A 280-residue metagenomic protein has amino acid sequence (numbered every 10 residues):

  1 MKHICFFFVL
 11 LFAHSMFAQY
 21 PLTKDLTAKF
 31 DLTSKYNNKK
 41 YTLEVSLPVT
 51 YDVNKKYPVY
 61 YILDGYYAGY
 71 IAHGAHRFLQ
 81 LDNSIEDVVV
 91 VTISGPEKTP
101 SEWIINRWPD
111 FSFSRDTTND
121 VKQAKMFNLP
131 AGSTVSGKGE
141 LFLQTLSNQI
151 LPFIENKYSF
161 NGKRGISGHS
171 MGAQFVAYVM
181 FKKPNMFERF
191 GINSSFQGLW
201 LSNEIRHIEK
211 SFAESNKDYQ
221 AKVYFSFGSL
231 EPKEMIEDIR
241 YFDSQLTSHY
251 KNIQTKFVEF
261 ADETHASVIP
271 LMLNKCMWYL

Functional and structural regions predicted by a protein language model:
M1-L22: Bacterial Sec-dependent N-terminal signal peptides
M16-V59, V89: A domain-start/cap signature at the N-terminus of enzymes
Y60-T145, Q149, F153-K157: Serine-hydrolase catalytic machinery in alpha/beta-hydrolase-like enzymes
H73-H76, A173-P184: Short glycine-enriched nucleophile-adjacent loop and the immediately C-terminal alpha-helix near the catalytic center
H73-R77, N203-R206, A221, M235-L246: Short alpha-helix in the alpha/beta-hydrolase fold that links the catalytic acid
Y158-S170, F190: Alpha/beta-hydrolase fold nucleophile elbow
N185-Q220: Mobile cap/lid helix-loop segments that gate and shape the active-site cleft of serine hydrolases
S226, L230-L280: C-terminal catalytic histidine-bearing segment of alpha/beta-hydrolase fold enzymes
